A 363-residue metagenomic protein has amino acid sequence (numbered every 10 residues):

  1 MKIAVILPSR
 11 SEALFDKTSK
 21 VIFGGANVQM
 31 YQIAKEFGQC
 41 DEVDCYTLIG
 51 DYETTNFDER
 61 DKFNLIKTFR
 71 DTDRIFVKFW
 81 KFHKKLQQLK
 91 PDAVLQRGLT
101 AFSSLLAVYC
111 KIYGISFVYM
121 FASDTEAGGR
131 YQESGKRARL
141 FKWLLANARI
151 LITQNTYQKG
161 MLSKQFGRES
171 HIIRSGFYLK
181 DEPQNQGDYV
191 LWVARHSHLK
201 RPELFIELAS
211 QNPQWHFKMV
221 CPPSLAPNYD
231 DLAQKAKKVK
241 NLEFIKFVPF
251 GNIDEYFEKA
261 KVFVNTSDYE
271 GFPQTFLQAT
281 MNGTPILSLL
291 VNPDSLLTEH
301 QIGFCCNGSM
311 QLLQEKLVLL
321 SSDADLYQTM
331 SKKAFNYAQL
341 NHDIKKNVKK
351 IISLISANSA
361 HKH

Functional and structural regions predicted by a protein language model:
M1-D51, S210, H363: N-terminal subdomain of nucleotide-sugar transferases
K2, P183-K200, L204-N212, K218-V220: Conserved donor-binding/catalytic core segment of Leloir-type glycosyltransferases
I112, S134-L151: Membrane-proximal helix-turn-helix segments that form the acceptor-binding/catalytic region of lipid-linked
H216-D231, K246: Glycosyltransferase donor-sugar binding loop
D230-V248: Nucleotide-activated donor-binding/catalytic signature segment of Leloir-type glycosyltransferases, i.e., the conserved
D268: Aromatic "clamp/platform" in nucleotide-sugar-dependent glycosyltransferases that forms part of the donor/acceptor
P285-L289: Short hydrophobic beta-strand element within catalytic cores of glycosyltransferases and related nucleotide-activated
H300-Q311, L319-D325: Conserved acidic donor-binding segment of nucleotide-sugar-dependent glycosyltransferases
